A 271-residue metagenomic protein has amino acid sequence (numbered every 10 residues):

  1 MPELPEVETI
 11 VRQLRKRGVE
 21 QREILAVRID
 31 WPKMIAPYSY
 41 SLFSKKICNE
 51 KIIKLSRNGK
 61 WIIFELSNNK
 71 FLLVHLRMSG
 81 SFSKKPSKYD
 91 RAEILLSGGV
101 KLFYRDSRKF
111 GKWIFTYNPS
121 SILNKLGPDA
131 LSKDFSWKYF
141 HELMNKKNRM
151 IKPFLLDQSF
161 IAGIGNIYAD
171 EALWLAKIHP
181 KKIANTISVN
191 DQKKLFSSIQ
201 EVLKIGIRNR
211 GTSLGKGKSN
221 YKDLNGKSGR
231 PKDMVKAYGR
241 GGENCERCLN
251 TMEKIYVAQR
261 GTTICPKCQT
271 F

Functional and structural regions predicted by a protein language model:
M1-F271: Structured catalytic/nucleic-acid-binding cores of DNA maintenance enzymes
